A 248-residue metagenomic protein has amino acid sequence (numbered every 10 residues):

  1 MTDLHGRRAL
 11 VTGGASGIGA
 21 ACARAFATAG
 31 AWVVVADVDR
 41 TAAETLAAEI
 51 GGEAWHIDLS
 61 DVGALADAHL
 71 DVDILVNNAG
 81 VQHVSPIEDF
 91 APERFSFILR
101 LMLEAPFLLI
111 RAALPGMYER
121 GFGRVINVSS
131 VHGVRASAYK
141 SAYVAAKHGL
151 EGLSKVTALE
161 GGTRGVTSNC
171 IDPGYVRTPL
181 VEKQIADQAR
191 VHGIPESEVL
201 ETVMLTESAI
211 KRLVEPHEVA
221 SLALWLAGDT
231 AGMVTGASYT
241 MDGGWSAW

Functional and structural regions predicted by a protein language model:
D3-W32: Canonical Rossmann dinucleotide-binding motif of NAD(H)/NADP(H)-dependent dehydrogenases/reductases, specifically
P86-I87, A91-L99, V125, M204: Substrate-binding pocket helix/loop in short-chain dehydrogenase/reductase
E88, R135-A142, T163-R164, K211 (+1 more regions): Active-site loop immediately N-terminal to the catalytic Tyr-X3-Lys motif of short-chain dehydrogenase/reductase
F107-I110, L114, I210-M241, S246: C-terminal substrate-recognition "lid" of short-chain dehydrogenase/reductases
I110, A146, S154: Active-site helix of classical SDR
S130: Residue(s) in the substrate-gating loop at a strand-loop-helix junction that position the organic substrate next
G162, T167, V234-G236: Short, small/polar-rich loop/turn modules that mediate ligand/substrate recognition or access, typified
